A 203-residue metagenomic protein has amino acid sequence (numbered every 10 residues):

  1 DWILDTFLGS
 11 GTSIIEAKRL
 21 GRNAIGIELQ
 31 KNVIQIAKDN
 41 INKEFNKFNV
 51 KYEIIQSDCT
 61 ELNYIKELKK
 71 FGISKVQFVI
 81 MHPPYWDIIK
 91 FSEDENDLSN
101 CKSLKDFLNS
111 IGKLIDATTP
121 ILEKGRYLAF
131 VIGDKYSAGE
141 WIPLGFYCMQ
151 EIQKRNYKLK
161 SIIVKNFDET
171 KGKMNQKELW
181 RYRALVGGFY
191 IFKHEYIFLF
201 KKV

Functional and structural regions predicted by a protein language model:
D1-V203: Class I S-adenosyl-L-methionine-dependent methyltransferase catalytic core
